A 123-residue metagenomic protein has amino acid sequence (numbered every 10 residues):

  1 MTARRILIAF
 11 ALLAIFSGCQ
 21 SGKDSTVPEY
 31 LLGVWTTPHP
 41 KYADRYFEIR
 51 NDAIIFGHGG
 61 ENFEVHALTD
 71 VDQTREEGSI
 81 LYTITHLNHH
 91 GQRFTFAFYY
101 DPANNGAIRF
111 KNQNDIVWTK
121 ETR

Functional and structural regions predicted by a protein language model:
M1-L7: Bacterial N-terminal signal peptides that target proteins for export
C19-V34: N-terminal helix-cap/turn-to-beta initiation motif at the start of protein domains
Y30-V34, F47-I55, E77, F98-A107: Short, solvent-exposed coil/turn segments at beta-strand boundaries
H39, G78-R123: Beta-sheet ligand-binding and adhesion/scaffold domains
P40-T83: N-terminal glycine/threonine-rich, aromatic-flanked beta-hairpin/loop signature
